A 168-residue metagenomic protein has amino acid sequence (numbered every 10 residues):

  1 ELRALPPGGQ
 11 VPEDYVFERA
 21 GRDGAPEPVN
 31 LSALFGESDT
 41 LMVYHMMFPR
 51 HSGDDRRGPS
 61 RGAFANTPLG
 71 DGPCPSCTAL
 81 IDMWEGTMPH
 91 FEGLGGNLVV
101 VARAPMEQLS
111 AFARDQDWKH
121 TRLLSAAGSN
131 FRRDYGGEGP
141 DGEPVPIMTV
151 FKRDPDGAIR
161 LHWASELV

Functional and structural regions predicted by a protein language model:
L2-L34, G53: N-terminal "domain-start" segment that seeds a small globular fold
D14, D39, G95, V145-M148: Extracellular structured ligand-interaction cores
R19, Y44-M46, W163-A164: Pocket-edge structural micro-motifs
A20-V29, S52-G72, G136-D141, D156: Intrinsically disordered, low-complexity coil segments
A33-S38, H45, V150: Feature for soluble, non-membrane regions of globular proteins
G36-T40, R114-K119: K/E-rich alpha-helical interaction surfaces of small helical-bundle regulatory domains
D39-L109: Short, thiol/selenol-centered motifs that function as redox-active sites or metal-ligating centers
D115, K119-V168: Thiol/selenol-based redox catalytic cores and closely related redox-interacting motifs
